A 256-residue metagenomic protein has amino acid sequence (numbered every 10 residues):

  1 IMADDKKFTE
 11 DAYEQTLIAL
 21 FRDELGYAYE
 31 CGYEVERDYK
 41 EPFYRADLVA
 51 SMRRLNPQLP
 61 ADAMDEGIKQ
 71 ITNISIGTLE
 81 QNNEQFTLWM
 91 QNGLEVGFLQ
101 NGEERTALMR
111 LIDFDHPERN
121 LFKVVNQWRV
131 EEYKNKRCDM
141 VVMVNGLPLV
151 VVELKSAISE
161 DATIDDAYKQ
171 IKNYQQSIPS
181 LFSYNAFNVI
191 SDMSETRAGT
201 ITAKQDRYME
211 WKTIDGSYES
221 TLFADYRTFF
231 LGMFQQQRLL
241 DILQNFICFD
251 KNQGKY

Functional and structural regions predicted by a protein language model:
M2-Y256: ATP-dependent helicase/translocase motor core
